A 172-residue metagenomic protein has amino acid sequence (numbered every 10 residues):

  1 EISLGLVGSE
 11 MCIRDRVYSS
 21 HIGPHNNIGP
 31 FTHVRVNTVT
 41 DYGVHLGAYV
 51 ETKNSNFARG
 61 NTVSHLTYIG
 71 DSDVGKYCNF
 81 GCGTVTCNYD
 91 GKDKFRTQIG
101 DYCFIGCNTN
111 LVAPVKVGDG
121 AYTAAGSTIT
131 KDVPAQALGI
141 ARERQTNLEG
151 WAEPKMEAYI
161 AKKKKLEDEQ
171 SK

Functional and structural regions predicted by a protein language model:
E1-G8, C12-I13: Single conserved hydrophobic/aromatic residue that forms the stacking wall/gate of nucleotide- or nucleobase-binding
D15-Y18, I22-K172: Glycine-rich hexapeptide-repeat left-handed beta-helix
